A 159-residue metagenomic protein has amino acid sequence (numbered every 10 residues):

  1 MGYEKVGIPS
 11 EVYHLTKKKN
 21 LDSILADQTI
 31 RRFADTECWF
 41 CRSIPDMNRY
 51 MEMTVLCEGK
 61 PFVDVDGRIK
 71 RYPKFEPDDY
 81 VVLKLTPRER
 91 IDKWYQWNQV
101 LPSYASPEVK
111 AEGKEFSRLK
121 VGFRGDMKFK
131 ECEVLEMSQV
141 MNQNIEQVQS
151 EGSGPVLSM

Functional and structural regions predicted by a protein language model:
M1-W39, E52-V55: ADP-ribose/NAD+-binding catalytic cleft of ART/PARP-like enzymes
V12-Y13, I24, E37-S43, V81-L85 (+1 more regions): Hydrophobic beta-strand residues in large extracellular and virion-surface proteins
K18-K19, I44-M47, R88-D92: Short, charged/polar surface micro-motifs in flexible loops or helix N-caps
A26, I44-P61: Short active-site loop/helix that positions an aromatic residue
T36-R42, E112, K120: A generic structural motif
C57-M159: Active-site and NAD+-binding cores of ADP-ribose-processing enzymes
